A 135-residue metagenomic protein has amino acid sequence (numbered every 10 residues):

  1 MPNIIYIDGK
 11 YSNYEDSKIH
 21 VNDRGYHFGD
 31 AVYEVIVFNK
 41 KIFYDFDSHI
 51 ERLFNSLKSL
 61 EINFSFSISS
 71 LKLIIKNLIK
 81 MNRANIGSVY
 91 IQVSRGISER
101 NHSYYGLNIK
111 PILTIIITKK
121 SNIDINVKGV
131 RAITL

Functional and structural regions predicted by a protein language model:
M1-L135: Conserved alpha/beta cores of soluble small-molecule-handling proteins
